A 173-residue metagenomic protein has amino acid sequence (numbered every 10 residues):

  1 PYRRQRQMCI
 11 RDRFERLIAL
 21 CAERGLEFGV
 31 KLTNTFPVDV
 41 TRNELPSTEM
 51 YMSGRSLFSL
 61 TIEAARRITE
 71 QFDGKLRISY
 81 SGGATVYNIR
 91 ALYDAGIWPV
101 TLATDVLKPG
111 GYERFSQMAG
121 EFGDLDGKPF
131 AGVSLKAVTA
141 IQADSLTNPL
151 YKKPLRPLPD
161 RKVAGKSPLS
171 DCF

Functional and structural regions predicted by a protein language model:
P1-I10: Single conserved hydrophobic/aromatic residue that forms the stacking wall/gate of nucleotide- or nucleobase-binding
R11-L20, M52-K75, F122-G127: Alpha-helix-loop-beta-strand connector modules within alpha/beta enzyme cores
G25-K31, V38, K75-S79, P99-T101: Structural preference for beta-strand elements that scaffold enzyme active sites
F28-A65, T69: Flexible internal linker/loop segments at domain or repeat junctions
T33-P37, S81-T85, D105: Active-site beta-loop-alpha junctions enriched in small/polar residues
I68, L76, Y80-T85: Glycine-rich adenosine-cofactor-binding loop
G83-L102: Catalytic cores of alpha/beta
L107, E113, Q117, D124-F173: Ferredoxin-type iron-sulfur electron-transfer modules and their immediate structural context
